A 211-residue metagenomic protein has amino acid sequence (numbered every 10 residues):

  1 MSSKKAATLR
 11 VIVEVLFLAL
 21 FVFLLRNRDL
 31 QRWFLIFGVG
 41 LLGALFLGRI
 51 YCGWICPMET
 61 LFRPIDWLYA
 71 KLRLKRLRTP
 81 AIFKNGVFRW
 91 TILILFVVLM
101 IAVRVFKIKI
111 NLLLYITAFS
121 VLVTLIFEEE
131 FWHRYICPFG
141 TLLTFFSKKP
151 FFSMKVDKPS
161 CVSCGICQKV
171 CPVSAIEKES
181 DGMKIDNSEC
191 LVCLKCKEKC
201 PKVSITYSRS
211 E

Functional and structural regions predicted by a protein language model:
M1-E179, S188-L191, E198-E211: Non-ligating segments of multi-cofactor redox enzymes
M183: IQ-motif-like calmodulin-binding regions
